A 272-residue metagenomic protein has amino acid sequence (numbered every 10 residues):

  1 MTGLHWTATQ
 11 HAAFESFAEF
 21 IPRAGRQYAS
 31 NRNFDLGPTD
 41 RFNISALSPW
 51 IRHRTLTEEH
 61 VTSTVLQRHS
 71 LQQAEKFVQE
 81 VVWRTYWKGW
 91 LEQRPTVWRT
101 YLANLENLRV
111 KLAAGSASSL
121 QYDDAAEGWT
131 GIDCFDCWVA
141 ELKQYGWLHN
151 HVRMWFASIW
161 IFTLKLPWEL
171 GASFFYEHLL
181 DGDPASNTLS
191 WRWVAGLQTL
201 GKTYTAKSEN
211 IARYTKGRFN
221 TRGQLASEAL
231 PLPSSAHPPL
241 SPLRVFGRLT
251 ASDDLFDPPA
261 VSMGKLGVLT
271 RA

Functional and structural regions predicted by a protein language model:
M1-N150, S158-A272: C-terminal catalytic domain of photolyase/cryptochrome flavoproteins, centering on the FAD-binding pocket
